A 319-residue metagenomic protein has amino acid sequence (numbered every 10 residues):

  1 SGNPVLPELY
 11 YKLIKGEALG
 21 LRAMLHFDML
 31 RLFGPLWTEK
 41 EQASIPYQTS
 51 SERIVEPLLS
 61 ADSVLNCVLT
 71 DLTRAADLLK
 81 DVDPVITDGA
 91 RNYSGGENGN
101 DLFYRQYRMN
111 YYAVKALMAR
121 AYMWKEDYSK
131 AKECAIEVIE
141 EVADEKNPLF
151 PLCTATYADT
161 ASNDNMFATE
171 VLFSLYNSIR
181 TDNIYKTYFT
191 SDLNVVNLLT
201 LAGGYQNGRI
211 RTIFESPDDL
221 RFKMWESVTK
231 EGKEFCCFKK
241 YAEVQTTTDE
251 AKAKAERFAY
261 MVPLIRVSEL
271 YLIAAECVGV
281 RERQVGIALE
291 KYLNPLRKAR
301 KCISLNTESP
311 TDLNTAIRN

Functional and structural regions predicted by a protein language model:
S1-T190, T200, F214-N319: Acidic/polar-rich alpha-helix caps and helix-coil junctions
N194-I210: Short, cationic low-complexity segments
